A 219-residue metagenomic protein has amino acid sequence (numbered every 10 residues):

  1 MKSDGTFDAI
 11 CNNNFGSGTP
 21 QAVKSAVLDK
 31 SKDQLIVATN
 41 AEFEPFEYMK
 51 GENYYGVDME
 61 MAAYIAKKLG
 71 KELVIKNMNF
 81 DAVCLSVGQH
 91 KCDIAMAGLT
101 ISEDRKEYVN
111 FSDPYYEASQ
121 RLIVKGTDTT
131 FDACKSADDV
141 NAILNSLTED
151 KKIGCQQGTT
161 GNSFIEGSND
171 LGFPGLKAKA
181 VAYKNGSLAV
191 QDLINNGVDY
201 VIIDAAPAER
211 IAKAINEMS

Functional and structural regions predicted by a protein language model:
M1-G18, G161-F164: Periplasmic-binding protein-like
D4, N13, V27-L99, A182-Y183: Extracytoplasmic small-molecule ligand-binding "clamshell" domains of the periplasmic binding protein/Venus flytrap
T19-L28: A short, compositionally biased domain-edge/stem linker segment
A41-E44, Y54-K67, E117-G186, A205-P207: Bilobed "Venus flytrap"/periplasmic-binding protein-like clamshell domains and structurally analogous long
A63, K67, E72-L144: Acidic, polar ligand-binding/catalytic clefts
G70-E72, G88-A97, D150-K152, N185 (+1 more regions): Alpha-to-beta junction loops
D81-L85, A97-Y108, S163-G167, L171 (+1 more regions): A ligand-binding cleft/hinge motif common to bilobed small-molecule-binding domains
N110-E117, R121, K179-V181, A212-S219: Short beta-strand->loop
